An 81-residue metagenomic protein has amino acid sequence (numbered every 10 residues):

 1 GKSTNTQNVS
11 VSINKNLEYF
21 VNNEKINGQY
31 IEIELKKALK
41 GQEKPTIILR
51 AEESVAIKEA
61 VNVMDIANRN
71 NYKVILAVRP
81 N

Functional and structural regions predicted by a protein language model:
G1-N81: Long, low-hydrophobicity, acidic/polar, solvent-exposed interaction domains
